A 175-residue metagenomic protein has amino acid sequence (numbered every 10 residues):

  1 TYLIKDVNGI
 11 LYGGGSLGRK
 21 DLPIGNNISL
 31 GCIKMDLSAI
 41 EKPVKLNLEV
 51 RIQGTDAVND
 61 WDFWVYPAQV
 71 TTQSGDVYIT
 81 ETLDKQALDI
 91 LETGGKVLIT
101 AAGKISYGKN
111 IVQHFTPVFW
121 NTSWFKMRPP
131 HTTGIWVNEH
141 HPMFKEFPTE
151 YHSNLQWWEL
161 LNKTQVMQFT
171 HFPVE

Functional and structural regions predicted by a protein language model:
T1, Y66-V70: Extracellular ectodomain segments of secreted/surface proteins
T1-K20, L30-I33, P43-Q53: Beta-strand-rich binding/interaction modules
L11-G14, I28-C32, D56-V58, M167-E175: Local beta-strand/beta-hairpin segments that build beta-sheet-rich folds
N26-A39, D62: Exposed aromatic-hydrophobic patches
P43, I105-Y107, S123-E175: Catalytic beta-strand/loop cores that center a nucleophilic Ser/Cys/Thr and support acyl-enzyme chemistry
A57-P67: Edge beta-strands of extracellular beta-sandwich domains
V70, G75-S123: Short alpha-beta junction capping motif
